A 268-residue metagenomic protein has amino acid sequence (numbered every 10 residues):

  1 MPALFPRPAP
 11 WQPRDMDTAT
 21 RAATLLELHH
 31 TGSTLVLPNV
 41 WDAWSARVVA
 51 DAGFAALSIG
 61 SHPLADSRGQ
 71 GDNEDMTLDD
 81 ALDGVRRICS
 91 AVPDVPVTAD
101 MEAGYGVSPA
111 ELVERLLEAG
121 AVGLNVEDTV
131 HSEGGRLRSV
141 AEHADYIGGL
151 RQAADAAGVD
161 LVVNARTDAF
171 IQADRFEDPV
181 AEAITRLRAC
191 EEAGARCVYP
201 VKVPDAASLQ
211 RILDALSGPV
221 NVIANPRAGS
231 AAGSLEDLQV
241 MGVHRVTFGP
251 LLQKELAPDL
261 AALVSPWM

Functional and structural regions predicted by a protein language model:
A3-D15: Short, Lys/Arg-enriched N-terminal segments with co-localized hydrophobic residues within the first ~10-30 amino acids
W11, A19-L28, L35-V97, A103-G218 (+2 more regions): Alpha/beta enzyme core
G32-L35, W267: Short secondary-structure junctions and interdomain/linker hinges
H244-M268: Conserved alpha/beta catalytic core and glycan-binding cleft of carbohydrate-active enzymes
